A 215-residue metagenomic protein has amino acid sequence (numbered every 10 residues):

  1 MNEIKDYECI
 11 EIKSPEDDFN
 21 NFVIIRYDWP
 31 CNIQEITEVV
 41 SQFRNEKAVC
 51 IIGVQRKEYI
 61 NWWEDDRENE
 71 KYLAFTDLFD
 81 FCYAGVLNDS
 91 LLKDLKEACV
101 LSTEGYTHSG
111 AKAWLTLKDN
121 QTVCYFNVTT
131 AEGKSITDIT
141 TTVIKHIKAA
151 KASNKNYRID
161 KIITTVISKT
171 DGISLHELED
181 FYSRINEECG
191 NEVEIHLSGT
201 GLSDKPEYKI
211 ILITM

Functional and structural regions predicted by a protein language model:
M1-M215: Tubulin/FtsZ superfamily GTPase core signature
